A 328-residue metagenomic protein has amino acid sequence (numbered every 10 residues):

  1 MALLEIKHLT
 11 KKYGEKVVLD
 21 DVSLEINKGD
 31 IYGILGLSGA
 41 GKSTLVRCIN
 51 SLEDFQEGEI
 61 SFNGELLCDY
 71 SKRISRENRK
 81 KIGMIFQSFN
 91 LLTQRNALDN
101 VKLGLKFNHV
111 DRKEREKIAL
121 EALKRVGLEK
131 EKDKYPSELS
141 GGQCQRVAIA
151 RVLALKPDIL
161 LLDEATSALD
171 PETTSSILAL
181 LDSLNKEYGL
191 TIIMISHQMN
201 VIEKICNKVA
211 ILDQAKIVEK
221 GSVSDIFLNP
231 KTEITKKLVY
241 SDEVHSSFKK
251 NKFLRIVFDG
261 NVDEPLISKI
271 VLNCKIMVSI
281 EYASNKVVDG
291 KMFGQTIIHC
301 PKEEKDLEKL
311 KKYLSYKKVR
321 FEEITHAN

Functional and structural regions predicted by a protein language model:
N50: Helix-to-loop junction immediately C-terminal to a conserved catalytic motif
G58-L66: Conserved ABC transporter NBD signature motif
L67-G83, I226-P230: ABC ATPase NBD coupling module
K134-S137, L155: Conserved signature/switch motifs of ABC ATPase nucleotide-binding domains
L160-D163: Catalytic Walker B motif of ABC-type/P-loop ATPase nucleotide-binding domains
